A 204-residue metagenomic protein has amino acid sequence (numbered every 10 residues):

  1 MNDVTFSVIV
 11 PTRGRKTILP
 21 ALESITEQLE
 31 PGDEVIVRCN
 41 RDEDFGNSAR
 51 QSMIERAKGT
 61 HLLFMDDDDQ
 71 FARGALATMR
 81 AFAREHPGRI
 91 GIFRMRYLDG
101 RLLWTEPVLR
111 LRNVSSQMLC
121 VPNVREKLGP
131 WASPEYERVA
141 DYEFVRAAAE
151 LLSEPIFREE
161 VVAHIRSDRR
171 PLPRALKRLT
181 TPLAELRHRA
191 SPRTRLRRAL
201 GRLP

Functional and structural regions predicted by a protein language model:
V4-R15, Q28: A conserved hydrophobic helix/loop-capping motif in glycosyltransferases and polysaccharide synthases
P20-G32: Short, acidic, metal-binding catalytic loop of nucleotide-sugar glycosyltransferases
D42-A57: Glycine-rich, basic loop-to-helix element that forms the pyrophosphate-binding segment of sugar-nucleotide handling
L62: Short aromatic/hydrophobic "clamp" motif used to bind/position activated sugar donors
D66-Q70: The conserved acidic donor/metal-binding loop of glycosyltransferases
L76-T105: Conserved donor NDP-sugar-binding/catalytic core segment of glycosyltransferases
R96-L98, Q117-M118, R158-R187: Active-site donor/metal-binding and catalytic loop motifs of nucleotide-sugar-dependent glycosylation enzymes
E137-F144: Acidic donor-binding loop at a coil-to-helix junction in glycosyltransferase catalytic cores that engages
